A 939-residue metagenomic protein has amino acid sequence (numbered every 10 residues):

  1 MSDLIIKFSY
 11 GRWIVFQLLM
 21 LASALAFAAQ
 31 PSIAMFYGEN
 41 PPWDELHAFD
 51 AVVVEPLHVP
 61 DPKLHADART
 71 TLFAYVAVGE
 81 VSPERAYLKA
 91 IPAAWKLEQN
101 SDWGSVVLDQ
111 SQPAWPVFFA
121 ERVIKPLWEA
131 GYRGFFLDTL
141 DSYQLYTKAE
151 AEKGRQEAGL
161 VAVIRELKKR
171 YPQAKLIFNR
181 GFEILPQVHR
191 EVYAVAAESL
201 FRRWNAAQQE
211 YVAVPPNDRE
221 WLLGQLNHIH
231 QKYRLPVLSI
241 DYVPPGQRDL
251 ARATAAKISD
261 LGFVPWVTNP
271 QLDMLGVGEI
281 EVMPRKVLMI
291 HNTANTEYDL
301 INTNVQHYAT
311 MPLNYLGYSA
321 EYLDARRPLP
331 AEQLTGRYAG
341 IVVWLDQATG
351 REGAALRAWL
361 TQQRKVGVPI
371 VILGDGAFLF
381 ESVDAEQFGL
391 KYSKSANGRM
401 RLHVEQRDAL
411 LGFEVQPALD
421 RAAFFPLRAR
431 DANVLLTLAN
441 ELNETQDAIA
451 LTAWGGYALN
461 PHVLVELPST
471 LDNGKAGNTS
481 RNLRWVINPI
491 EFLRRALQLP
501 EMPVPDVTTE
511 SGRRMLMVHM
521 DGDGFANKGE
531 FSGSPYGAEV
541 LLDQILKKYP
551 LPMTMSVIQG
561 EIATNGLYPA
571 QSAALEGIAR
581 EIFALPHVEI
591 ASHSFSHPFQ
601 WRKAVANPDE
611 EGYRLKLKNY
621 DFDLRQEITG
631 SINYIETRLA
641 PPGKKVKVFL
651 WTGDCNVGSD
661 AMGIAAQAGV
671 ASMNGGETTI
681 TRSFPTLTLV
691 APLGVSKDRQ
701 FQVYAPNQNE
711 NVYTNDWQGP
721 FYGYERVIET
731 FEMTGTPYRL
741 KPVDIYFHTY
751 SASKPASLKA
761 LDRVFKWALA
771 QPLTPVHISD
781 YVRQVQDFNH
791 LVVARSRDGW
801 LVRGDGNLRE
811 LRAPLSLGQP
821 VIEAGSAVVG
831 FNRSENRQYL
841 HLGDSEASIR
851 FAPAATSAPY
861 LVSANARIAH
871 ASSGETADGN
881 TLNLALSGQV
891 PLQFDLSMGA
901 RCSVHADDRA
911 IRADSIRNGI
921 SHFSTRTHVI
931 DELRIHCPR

Functional and structural regions predicted by a protein language model:
F36-D50, V54-L57, Y298-F380, D521 (+1 more regions): Helical hinge/lid and interdomain linker segments adjacent to catalytic or ligand-binding clefts that mediate domain
G79, T479-H587, E627, I632 (+1 more regions): Active-site beta->alpha N-cap acidic-glycine motif
E84, E98-Q110, V366, L373 (+6 more regions): Metal-dependent polysaccharide deacetylase catalytic core of the NodB/CE4 family, i.e., the active-site-bearing domain
Q231-P244, L499-E530, L546, F622-R625 (+5 more regions): Catalytic grooves of carbohydrate-active enzymes
V264-E281, S319-R326, R494-E510, V540 (+5 more regions): C-terminal domain-boundary segment and adjacent tail
T349-P417: A glycine-rich, often tryptophan-bearing local segment used as a flexible ligand/cofactor-contacting loop or short
I372, W767, P772-R939: Non-catalytic C-terminal accessory domains or segments of carbohydrate-active enzymes
L402-D472: Catalytic beta-strand/loop cores that center a nucleophilic Ser/Cys/Thr and support acyl-enzyme chemistry
